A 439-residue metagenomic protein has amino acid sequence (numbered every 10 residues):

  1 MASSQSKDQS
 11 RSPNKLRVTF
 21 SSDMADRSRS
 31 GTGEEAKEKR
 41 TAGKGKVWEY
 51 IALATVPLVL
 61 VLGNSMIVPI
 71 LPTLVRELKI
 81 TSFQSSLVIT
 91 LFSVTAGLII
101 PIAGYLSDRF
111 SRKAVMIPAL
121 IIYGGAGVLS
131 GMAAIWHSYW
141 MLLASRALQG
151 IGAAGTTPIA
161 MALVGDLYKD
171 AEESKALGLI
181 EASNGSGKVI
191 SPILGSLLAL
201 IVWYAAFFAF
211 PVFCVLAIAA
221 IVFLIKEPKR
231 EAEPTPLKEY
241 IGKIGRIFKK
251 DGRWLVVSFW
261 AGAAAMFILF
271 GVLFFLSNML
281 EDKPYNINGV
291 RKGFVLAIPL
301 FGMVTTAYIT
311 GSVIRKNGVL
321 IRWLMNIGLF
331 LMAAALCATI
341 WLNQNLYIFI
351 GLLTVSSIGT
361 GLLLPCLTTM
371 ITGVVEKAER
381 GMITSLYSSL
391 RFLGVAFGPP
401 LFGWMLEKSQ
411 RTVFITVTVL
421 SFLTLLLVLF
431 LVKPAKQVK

Functional and structural regions predicted by a protein language model:
E34-G43, K226-S258: Juxtamembrane intracellular "pre-TM" segments in multi-pass secondary transporters
L98-H137: Conserved MFS/SLC helix-loop-helix module at the cytosolic interface between two early adjacent transmembrane helices
I100-S111, T306-V319: Helix-to-loop junctions at the C-terminal end of transmembrane segments in multipass secondary transporters
H137-L148, Y347-V355: Paired small-residue
S145-S186: Cytoplasmic helix-loop-helix junction between adjacent transmembrane helices in 12-TM secondary transporters
L179-L224: Helix-loop-helix hairpin linking two adjacent transmembrane segments in secondary transporters
W254-L296: Extracytoplasmic gate region of multi-pass secondary transporters
L320-L367: C-terminal transmembrane helical hairpin of 12-TM major facilitator-type secondary transporters
